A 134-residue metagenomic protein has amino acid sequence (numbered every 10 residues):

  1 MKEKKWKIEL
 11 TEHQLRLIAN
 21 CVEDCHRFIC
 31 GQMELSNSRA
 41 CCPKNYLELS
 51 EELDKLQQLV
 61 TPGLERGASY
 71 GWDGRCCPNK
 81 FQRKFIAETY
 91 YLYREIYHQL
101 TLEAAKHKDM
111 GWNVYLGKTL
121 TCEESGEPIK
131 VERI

Functional and structural regions predicted by a protein language model:
M1-I134: Positively charged, low-complexity terminal tracts and the immediately adjacent first secondary-structure elements
